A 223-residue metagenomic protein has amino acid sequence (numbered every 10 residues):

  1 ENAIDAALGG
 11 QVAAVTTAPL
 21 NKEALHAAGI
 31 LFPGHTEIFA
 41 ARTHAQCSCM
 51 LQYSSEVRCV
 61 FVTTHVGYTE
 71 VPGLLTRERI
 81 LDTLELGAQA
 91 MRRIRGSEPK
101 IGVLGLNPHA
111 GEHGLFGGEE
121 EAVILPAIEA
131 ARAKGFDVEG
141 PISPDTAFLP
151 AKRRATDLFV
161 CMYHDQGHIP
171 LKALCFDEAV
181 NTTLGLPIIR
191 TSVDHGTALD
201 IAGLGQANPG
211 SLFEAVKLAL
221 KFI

Functional and structural regions predicted by a protein language model:
E1-E119, I124-I223: Anion-binding alpha/beta catalytic cores of soluble intermediary-metabolism enzymes, centered on
